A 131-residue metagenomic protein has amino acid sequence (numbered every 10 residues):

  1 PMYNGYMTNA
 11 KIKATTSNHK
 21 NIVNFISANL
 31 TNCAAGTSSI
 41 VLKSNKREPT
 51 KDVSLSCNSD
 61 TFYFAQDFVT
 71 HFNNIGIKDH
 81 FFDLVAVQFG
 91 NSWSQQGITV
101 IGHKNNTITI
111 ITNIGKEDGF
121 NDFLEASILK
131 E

Functional and structural regions predicted by a protein language model:
P1-K20: Amphipathic alpha-helical segments typified by the pilin-like N-terminal helix that continues immediately C-terminal
M7-A10, V23, N29, D67 (+1 more regions): Generic alpha-helical secondary structure signal
N18-T37: N-terminal alpha-helical signal peptides/signal-anchor transmembrane segments
T31-E131: Periplasmic/extracellular, small/polar-rich flexible segments of pilin-like filament-forming proteins
